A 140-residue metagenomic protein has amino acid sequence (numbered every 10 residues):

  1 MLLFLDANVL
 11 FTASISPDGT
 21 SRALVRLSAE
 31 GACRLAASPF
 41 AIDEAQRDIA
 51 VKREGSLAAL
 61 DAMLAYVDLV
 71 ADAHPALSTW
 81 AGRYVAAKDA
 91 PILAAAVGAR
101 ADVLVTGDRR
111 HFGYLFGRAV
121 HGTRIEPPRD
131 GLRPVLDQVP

Functional and structural regions predicted by a protein language model:
L2, L104: Hydrophobic "anchor" residues on beta-strands that sit immediately upstream of conserved functional sites
F4-L5, P17-V51: PIN/NYN-family metal-dependent endoribonuclease catalytic core
T12-S14: Short N-terminal binding/cap micro-motifs at the start of the first secondary-structure element
P39-F40, G107-R109: Short secondary-structure boundary segments
F40, D61-R83: Acidic catalytic patch
I42-Y66, R133-P140: Extended, non-globular alpha-helical segments
R83-A86, A90, V97, D102-V103 (+1 more regions): Acidic, PIN/NYN-like endoribonuclease modules and their adjacent C-terminal/linker elements
